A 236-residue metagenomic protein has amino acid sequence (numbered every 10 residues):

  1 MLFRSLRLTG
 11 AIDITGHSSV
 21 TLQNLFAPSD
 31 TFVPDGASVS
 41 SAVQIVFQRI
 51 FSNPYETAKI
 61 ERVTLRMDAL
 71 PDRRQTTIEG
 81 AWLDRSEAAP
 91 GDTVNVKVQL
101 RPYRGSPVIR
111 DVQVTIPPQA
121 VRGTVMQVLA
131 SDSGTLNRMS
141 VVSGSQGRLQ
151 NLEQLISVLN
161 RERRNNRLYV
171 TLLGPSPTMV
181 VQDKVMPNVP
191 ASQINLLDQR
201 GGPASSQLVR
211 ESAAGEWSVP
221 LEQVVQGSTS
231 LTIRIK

Functional and structural regions predicted by a protein language model:
L6-I12: One face of beta-strands
D13-T15, Y55: Accessory, solvent-exposed terminal regions and/or long lumenal/extracellular loops of proteins
P28-A81, A88-A89, V94-A214: C-terminal soluble interaction/assembly domains
Q199-K236: Intrinsically disordered, Ser/Thr/Pro/Gly-rich linkers and terminal tails that flank and connect PDZ domains
